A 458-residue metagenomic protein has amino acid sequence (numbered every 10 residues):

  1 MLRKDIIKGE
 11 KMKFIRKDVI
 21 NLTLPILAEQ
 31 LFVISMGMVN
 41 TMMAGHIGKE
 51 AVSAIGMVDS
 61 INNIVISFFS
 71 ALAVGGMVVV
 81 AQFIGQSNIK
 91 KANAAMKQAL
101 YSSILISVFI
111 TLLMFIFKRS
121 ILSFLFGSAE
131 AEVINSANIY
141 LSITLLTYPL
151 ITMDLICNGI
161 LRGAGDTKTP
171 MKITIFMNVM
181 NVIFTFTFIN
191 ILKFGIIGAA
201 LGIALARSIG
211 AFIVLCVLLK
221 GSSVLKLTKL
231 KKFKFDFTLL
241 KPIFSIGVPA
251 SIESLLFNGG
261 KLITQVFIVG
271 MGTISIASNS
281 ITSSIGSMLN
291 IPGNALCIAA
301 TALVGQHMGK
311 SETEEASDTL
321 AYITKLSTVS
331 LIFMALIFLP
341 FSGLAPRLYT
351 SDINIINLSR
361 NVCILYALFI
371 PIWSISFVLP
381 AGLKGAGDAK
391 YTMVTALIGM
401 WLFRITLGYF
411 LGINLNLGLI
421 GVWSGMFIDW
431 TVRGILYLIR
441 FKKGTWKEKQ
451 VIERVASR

Functional and structural regions predicted by a protein language model:
M1-I26, V80-T147, I191-V248, V304-F369 (+1 more regions): Short alpha-helical transmembrane segments in multi-pass integral membrane proteins
K11-M42, H46-I47, N63-G75, S107-T111 (+4 more regions): N-terminal transmembrane alpha-helices
N21-G37, I143, A206-G210, V214 (+3 more regions): Transmembrane helical elements of multi-pass membrane transporters/channels
I26, Q30, T41-M42, V78 (+15 more regions): Transmembrane alpha-helix boundary and packing residues in multipass membrane permease domains and related
S35-S53, L122-A131, T187-F194, L255-M288 (+3 more regions): Helix-terminus/linker motif at the lipid-water interface of multi-pass membrane proteins
K49-S60, A137, L141, A200 (+3 more regions): Small-residue hotspots at the loop-to-helix junctions and early N-terminal turns of transmembrane alpha-helices
V52-L112, I151-P170, S278-S342, W373-A396: Small-residue-rich hydrophobic transmembrane alpha-helices
A73, I143-R162, P170-N181, A199-V214 (+5 more regions): Short runs within selected transmembrane alpha-helices of multi-pass transporters and secretion channels
